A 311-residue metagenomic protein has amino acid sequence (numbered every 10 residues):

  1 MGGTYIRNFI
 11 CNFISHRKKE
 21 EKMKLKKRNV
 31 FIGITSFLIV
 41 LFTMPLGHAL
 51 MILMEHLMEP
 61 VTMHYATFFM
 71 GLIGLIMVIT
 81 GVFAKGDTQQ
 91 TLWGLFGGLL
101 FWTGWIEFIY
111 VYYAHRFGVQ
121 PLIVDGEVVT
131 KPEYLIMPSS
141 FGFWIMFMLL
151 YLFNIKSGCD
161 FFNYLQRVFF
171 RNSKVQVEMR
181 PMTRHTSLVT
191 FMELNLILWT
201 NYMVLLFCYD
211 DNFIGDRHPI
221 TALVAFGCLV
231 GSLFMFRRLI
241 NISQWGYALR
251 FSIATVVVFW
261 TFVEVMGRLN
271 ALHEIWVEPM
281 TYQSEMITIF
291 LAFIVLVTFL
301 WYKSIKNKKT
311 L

Functional and structural regions predicted by a protein language model:
K24-P60: N-terminal signal-anchor module of multipass membrane proteins
M44-H48, F68-F83: Central hydrophobic cores of alpha-helical transmembrane segments in multi-pass inner-membrane proteins across all
L50-V61, G81-D87, D211-N212: Short, hydrophobic transmembrane alpha-helix segments
M58-G74, D216-V224: Loop-to-helix transition at the N-terminal end of transmembrane alpha-helices
L72-I76, S139-I155, G227-G231, I287-L300: Hydrophobic cores of alpha-helical transmembrane segments in multi-pass inner/ER membrane proteins, independent
A84-R180: Membrane-interface helix-loop-helix junctions at boundaries between adjacent transmembrane segments
K131-I136, F147-A248: Long, contiguous internal "core" modules enriched in hydrophobic/ aromatic residues
V258-W276: Hydrophobic alpha-helical transmembrane segments in multi-pass integral membrane proteins
